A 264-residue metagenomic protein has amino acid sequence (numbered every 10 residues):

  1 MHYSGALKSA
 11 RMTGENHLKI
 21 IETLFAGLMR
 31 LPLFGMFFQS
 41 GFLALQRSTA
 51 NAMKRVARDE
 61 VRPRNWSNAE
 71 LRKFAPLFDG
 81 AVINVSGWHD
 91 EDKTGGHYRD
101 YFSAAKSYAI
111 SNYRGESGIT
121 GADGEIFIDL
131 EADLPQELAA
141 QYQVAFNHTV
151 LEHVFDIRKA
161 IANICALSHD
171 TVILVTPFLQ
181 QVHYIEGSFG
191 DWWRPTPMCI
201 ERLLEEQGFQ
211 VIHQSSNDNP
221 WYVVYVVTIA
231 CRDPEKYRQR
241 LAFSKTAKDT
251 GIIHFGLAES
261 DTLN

Functional and structural regions predicted by a protein language model:
M1-T13, L151-E152, Q214, V223-A230: Contiguous N-terminal and early-domain "leader" segments and peripheral loops that mark the onset or edge of a domain
M1-W66, A247-N264: Membrane-proximal basic amphipathic "stem/tether" segments
K19-I20, E70-K73, H97: Exposed alpha-helical structural elements
L33-F34, E152, W192: Residues that cap or flank secondary-structure elements
V61-A81, E91-D92: Conserved alpha-helix/loop element of class I SAM-dependent methyltransferases that forms part of the SAM/SAH-binding
R72-P76, Y101, D218-P220: A general structural signal for short secondary-structure junctions and capping/turn motifs
G80-H183, M198-E201, R232: Conserved SAM-binding loop
F155-N264: S-adenosyl-L-methionine-dependent methyltransferase catalytic module, highlighting the catalytic core
